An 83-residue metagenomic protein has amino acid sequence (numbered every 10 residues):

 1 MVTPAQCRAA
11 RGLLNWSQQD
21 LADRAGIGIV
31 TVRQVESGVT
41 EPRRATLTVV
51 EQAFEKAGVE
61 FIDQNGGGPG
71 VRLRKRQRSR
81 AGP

Functional and structural regions predicted by a protein language model:
M1-V2: A detector for short, charged/polar N-terminal pre-domain segments
A5-D20, R76, R80-A81: Short basic helix-loop element that most often maps to the first helix and adjoining turn of HTH DNA-binding modules
L14, R43-T46: Short, conserved glycine- and acidic-residue-centered signature motifs in active-site or ligand-binding loops
G26, A45-I62: DNA major-groove recognition helix of helix-turn-helix/homeodomain DNA-binding modules
G26-P42: Recognition helix of helix-turn-helix/homeodomain-like DNA-binding domains that insert into the DNA major groove
V59-P83: Helix-turn-helix/homeodomain-like alpha-helical modules used for DNA recognition and transcription-factor dimerization
